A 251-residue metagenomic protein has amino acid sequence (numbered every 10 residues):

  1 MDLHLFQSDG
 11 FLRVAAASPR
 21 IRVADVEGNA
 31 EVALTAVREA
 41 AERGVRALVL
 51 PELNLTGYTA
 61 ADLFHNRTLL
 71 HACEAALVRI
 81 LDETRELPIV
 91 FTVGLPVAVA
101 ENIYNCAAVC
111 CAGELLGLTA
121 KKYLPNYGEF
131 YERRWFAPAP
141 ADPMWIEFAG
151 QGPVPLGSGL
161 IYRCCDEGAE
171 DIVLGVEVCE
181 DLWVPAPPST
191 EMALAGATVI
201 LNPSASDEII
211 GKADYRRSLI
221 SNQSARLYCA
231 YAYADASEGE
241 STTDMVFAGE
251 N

Functional and structural regions predicted by a protein language model:
M1-N251: Enzyme catalytic cores with a strong preference for nitrogen-chemistry domains
